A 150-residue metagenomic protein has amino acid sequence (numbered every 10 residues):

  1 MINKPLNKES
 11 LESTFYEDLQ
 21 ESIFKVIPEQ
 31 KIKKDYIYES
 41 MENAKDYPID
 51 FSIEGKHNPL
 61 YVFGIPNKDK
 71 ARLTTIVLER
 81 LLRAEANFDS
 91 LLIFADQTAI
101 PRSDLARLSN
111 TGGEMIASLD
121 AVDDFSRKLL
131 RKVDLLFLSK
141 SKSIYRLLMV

Functional and structural regions predicted by a protein language model:
M1, K25, K68-V150: Charged, structured surface patches that assemble and position nucleic-acid processing machinery
M1-E29: Solvent-exposed, charged helical/coil patches that constitute nucleic-acid or partner-interaction surfaces
L11-Y16, E42-A44, K68-R72: Short acidic/polar alpha-helix capping motifs at helix-coil junctions
I23-N43: A short acidic/basic microdomain associated with nuclease active sites
I37-Y38, K56, I65-P66: Histidine- and/or cysteine-centered catalytic micro-motif in compact active-site loops
E39, Y47-I49, L73: Redox- and metal-dependent alpha/beta enzyme cores, enriched for Fe-S-associated oxidoreductases and cofactor-handling
I49-V62: Active-site beta-strand-loop-beta-strand hairpin of nuclease catalytic cores that positions key catalytic residues
Y61-D69: Glycine-rich phosphate-binding "P-loop"
